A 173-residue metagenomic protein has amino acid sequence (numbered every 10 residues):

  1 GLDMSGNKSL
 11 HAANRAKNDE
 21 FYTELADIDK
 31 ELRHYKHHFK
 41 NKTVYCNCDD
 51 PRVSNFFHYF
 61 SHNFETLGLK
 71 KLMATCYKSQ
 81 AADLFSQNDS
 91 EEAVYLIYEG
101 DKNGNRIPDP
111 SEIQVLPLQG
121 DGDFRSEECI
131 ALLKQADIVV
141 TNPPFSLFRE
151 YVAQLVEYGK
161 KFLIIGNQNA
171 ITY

Functional and structural regions predicted by a protein language model:
G1-Y173: Class I S-adenosyl-L-methionine-dependent methyltransferase catalytic core
